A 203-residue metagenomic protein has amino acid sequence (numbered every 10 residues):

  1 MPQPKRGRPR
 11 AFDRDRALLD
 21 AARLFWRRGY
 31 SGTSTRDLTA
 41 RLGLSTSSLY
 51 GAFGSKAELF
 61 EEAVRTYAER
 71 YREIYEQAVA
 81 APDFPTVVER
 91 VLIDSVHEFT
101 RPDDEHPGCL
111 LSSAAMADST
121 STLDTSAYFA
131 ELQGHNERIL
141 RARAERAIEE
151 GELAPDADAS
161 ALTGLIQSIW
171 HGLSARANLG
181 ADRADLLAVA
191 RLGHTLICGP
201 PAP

Functional and structural regions predicted by a protein language model:
M1-F12, P201-P203: N-terminal intrinsically disordered/low-complexity leader segments
D13-A22, L38-T39, A63-Y67, Y71 (+1 more regions): Generic hydrophobic, amphipathic alpha-helix propensity
R16, L24-E58, E62: Helix-turn-helix
E76-P107, A159-I166: Hydrophobic alpha-helical connector segments
V88, P102-S126: Amphipathic alpha-helical segments used for helix-helix packing
R90, L123-E150, A161, A188: Amphipathic alpha-helical packing segments from all-alpha helical-bundle domains
D94, P107-M116, A157-R176, A188-L196: Hydrophobic alpha-helical segments that form the core of small-molecule binding pockets and/or dimer interfaces
E98-P102, M116, R146, I166-R183 (+1 more regions): Amphipathic C-terminal alpha-helical segment
